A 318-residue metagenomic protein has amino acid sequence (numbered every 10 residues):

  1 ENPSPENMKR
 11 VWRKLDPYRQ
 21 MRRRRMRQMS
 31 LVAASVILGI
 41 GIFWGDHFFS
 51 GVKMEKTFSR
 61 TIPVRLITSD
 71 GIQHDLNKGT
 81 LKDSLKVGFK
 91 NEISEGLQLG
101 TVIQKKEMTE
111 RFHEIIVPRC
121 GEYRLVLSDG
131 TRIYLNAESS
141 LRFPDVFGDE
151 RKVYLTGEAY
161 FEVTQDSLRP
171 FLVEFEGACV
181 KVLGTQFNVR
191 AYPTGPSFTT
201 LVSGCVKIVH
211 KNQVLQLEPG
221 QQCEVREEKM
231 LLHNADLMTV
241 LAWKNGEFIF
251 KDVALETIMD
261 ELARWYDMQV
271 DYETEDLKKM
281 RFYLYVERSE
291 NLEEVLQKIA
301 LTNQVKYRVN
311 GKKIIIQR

Functional and structural regions predicted by a protein language model:
N2-Q28: Positively biased amphipathic helices and basic secretion/translocation or surface-docking motifs that either flank
L15, R25-L31, G41-R318: A residue-level detector for the "anchor" residue at the start of short, highly conserved motifs
I37: Active-site-proximal cofactor/substrate-binding loop regions of enzyme domains
